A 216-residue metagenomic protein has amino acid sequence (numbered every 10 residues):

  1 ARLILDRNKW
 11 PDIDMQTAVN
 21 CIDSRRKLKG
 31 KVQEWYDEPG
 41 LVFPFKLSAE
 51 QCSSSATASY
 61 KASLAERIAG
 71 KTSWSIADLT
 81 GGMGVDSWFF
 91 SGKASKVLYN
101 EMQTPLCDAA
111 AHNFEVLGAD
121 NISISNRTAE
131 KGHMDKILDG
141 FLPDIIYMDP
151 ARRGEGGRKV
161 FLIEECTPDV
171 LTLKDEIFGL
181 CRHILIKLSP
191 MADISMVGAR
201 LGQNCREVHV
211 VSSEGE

Functional and structural regions predicted by a protein language model:
A1-E216: SAM-dependent transferase fold signal centered on methyltransferase-like domains, encompassing both Class I
